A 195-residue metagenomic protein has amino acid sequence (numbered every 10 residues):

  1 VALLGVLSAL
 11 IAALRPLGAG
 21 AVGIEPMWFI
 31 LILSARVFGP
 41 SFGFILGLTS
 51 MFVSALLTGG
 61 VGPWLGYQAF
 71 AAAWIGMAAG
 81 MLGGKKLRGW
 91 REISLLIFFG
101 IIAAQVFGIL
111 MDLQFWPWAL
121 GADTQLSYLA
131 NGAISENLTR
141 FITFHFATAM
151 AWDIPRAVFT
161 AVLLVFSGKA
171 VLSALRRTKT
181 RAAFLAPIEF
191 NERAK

Functional and structural regions predicted by a protein language model:
V1, P40-I45, R88-I93: Membrane-helix interface segments
V1-L33: Hydrophobic transmembrane alpha-helices
L3-L7, L31-I32, L46-M51, W64-Q68 (+3 more regions): Alpha-helical transmembrane segments of multi-pass membrane proteins, especially transporters and channels
L7-I11, A35-V37, M77, G100-I109: Small-residue-rich segments of transmembrane alpha-helices in multi-pass membrane proteins, especially helix faces
I11, A35, I75-G84, G168 (+1 more regions): Hydrophobic transmembrane alpha-helices
A13-P26, L48-G83: Interfacial aromatic-anchored transmembrane helix boundaries in multi-pass membrane proteins
G20-A21, E25-P26, V61, L65-G66 (+1 more regions): Membrane-embedded alpha-helical hairpins and interfacial helices in multi-pass inner-membrane proteins
M27-G43, A78-L82: Generic transmembrane alpha-helix motif of multi-pass integral membrane proteins
